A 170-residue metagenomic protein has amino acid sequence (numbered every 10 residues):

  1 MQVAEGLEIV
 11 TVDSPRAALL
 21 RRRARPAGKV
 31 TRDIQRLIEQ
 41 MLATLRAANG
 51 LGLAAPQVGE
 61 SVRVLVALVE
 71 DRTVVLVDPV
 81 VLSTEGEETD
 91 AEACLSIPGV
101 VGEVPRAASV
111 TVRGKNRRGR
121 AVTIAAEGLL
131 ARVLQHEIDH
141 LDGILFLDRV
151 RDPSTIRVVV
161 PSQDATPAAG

Functional and structural regions predicted by a protein language model:
M1-G170: Positively charged
